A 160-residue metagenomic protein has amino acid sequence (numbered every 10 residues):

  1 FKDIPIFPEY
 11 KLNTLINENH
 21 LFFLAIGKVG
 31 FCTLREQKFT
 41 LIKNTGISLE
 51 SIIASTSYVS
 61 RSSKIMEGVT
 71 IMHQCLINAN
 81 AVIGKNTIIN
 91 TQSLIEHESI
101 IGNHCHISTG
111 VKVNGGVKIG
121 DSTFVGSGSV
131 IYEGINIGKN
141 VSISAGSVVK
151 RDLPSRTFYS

Functional and structural regions predicted by a protein language model:
F1-F23: A solvent-exposed beta-alpha-beta segment
F1-K2, F7, I47-S48, A54 (+1 more regions): Residue-level signal for pocket-adjacent positions within structured domains
K2-I6, E36-T40, M66, G84 (+1 more regions): Short, glycine/charged-enriched secondary-structure capping and boundary segments
E9-N13, K38-F39, I53-V59: Short, charged beta->alpha transition segments
K11, G27-V29, A54-S55, Q74: Beta-hairpin (beta-strand-turn-beta-strand) motif
N13-N17, T40-N44, S62: Short, charge-rich binding segments
L24-I52: Glycine/small-residue-rich loop that forms an oxyanion/phosphate-binding "nest" at active or ligand-binding sites
S51-S160: Structural signal for interior beta-strand "rungs" in well-ordered beta-sheet cores of soluble enzyme domains
